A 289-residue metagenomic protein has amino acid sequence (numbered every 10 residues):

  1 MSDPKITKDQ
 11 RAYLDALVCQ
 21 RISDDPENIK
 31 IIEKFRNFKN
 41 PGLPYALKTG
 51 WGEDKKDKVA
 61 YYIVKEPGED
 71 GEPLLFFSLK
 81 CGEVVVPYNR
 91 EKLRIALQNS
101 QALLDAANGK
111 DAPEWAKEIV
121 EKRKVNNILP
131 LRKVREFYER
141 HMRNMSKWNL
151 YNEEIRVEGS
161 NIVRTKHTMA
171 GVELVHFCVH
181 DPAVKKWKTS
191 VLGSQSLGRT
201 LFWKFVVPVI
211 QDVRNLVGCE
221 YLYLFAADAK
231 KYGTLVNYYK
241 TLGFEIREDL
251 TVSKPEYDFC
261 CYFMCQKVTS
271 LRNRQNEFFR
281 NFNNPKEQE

Functional and structural regions predicted by a protein language model:
M1-L192, T200, K204, P208-E289: Non-catalytic substrate-recognition and accessory regions of acyl/acetyltransferase enzymes
